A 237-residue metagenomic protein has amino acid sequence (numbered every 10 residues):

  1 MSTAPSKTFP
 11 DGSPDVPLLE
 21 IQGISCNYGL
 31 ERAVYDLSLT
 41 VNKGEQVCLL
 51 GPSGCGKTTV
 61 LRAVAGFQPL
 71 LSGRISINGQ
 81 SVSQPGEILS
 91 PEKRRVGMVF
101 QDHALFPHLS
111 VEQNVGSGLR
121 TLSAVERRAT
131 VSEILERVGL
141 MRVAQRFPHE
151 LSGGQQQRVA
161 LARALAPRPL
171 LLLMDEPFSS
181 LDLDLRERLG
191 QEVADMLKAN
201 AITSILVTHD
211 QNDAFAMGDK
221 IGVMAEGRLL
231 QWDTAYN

Functional and structural regions predicted by a protein language model:
Q80-S83, V125-V143, D195-A201: Conserved ABC ATPase "signature" region
V82-G97, T121-A129: ABC ATPase NBD coupling module
L109-G118: Short coil-to-helix segment of the ABC ATPase nucleotide-binding domain corresponding to the Q-loop/switch region
F147-L151, Q155-Q157: Conserved ABC ATPase signature
A166-L170: A short, proline-enriched helix->beta-strand linker immediately N-terminal to the Walker B motif in ABC-type P-loop
L172-E176: Catalytic Walker B motif of ABC-type/P-loop ATPase nucleotide-binding domains
L229-D233: ABC ATPase "signature
